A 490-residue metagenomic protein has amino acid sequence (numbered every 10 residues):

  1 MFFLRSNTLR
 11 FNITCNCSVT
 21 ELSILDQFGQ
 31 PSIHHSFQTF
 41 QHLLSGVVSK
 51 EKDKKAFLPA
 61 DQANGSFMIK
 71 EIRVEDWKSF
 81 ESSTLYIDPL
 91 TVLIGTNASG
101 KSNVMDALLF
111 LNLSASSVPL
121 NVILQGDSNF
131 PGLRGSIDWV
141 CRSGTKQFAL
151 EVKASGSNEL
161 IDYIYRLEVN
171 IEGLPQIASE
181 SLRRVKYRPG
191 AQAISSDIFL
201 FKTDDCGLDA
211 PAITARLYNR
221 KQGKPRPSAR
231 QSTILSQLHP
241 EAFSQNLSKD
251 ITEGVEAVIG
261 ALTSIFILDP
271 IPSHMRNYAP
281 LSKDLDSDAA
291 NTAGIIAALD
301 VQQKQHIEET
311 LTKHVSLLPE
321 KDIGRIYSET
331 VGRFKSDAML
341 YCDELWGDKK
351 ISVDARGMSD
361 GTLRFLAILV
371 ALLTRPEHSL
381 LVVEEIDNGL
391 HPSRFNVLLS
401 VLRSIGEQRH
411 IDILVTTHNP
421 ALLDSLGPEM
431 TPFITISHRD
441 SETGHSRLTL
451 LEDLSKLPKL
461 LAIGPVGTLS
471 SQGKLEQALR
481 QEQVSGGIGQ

Functional and structural regions predicted by a protein language model:
C15-C17: Cysteine-centered motifs
F57, N64-M68, V397-Q490: C-terminal lobe/lid and adjacent interdomain/linker elements of RecA-like ASCE P-loop ATPase modules
A63-S79: N-terminal pre-Walker A segment at the start of P-loop NTPase domains
S83-D88, R375: Phosphate-binding P-loop
P89-P131, N291, R364-A371, S400-V401 (+2 more regions): Phosphate-binding glycine-rich loops of NTP-binding sites
D106-P175: Conserved P-loop NTP-binding catalytic core
E159-L317, K321: Electropositive, glycine-dotted interaction segments that contact anionic polymers or phosphate-rich ligands
E320, G324-L373, L380-S393: Conserved ABC ATPase signature
